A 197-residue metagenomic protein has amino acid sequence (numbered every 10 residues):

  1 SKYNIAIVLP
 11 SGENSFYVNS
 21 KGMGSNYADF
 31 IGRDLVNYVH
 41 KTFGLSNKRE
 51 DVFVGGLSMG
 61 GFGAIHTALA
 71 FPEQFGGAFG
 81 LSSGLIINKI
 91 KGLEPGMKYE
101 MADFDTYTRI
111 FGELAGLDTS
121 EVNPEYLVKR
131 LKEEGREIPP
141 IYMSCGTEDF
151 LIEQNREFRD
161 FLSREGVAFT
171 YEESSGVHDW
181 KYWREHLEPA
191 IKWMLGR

Functional and structural regions predicted by a protein language model:
S1-R197: Non-catalytic cap/lid and distal C-terminal segments of serine-dependent acyl enzymes
